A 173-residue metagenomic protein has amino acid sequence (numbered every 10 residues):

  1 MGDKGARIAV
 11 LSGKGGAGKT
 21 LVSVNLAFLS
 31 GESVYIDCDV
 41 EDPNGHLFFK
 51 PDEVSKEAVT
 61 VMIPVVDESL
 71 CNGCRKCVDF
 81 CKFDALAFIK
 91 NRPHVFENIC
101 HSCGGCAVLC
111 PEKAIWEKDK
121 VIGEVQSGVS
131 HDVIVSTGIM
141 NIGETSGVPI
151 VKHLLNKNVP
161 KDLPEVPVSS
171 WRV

Functional and structural regions predicted by a protein language model:
G2-S30: Walker A (P-loop) phosphate-binding motif
G5, L21, V40, N72 (+3 more regions): Conserved active-site and cofactor/substrate-binding residues in soluble primary-metabolism enzymes
V22-N25, L29, L47, K76 (+4 more regions): Alpha-helical scaffold segments in soluble metabolic enzymes
S33-H46, D119-V125: Short beta-strand-centered segment that lines the nucleotide-binding/catalytic pocket of NTP-utilizing
D37-D39, T137-S146, H153-V173: Switch II (G3) loop of P-loop NTPases
P43-M62, S127-V129: P-loop NTPase switch/communication element
V65-D84, H94-A114: Cysteine-centered iron-sulfur cluster-binding motifs in ferredoxin-type domains/subunits of redox enzymes
V108-S146, I150-H153: FAD-binding core/adjacent interface of flavoenzyme oxidoreductases
